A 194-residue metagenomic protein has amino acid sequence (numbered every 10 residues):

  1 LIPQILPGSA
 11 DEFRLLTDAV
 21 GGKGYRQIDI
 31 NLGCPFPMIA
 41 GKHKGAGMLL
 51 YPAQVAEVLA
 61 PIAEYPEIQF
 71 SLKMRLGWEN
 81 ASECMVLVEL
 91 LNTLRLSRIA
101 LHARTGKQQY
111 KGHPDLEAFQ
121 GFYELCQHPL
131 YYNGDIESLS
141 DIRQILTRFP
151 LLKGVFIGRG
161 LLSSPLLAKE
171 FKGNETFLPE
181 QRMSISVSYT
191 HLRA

Functional and structural regions predicted by a protein language model:
L1-I5, I28, F70-M74, L101 (+2 more regions): Hydrophobic faces of well-ordered beta-strands that scaffold small-molecule active sites in alpha/beta enzyme cores
L1-K23: Glycine-rich, positively charged N-terminal anion/phosphate-binding segment
F13-A19, S82-L87, I136-K153: Catalytic cores of alpha/beta
D18-I28, V58-Q108, L116-L125: Alpha/beta enzyme core
P37-V58, Q108-F119: Active-site-adjacent beta->alpha loops and helix N-cap segments on the catalytic face of soluble alpha/beta enzymes
M74-W78, Y131-S140, R159-L161: Glycine-rich beta-to-alpha transition loops that act as phosphate-gripper elements at the mouths of alpha/beta enzyme
A103, L151-A168: Glycine-rich phosphate-binding active-site loops on the catalytic face of alpha/beta enzymes
T190-A194: Conserved small/polar residues in nucleotide/adenosyl-binding loops
